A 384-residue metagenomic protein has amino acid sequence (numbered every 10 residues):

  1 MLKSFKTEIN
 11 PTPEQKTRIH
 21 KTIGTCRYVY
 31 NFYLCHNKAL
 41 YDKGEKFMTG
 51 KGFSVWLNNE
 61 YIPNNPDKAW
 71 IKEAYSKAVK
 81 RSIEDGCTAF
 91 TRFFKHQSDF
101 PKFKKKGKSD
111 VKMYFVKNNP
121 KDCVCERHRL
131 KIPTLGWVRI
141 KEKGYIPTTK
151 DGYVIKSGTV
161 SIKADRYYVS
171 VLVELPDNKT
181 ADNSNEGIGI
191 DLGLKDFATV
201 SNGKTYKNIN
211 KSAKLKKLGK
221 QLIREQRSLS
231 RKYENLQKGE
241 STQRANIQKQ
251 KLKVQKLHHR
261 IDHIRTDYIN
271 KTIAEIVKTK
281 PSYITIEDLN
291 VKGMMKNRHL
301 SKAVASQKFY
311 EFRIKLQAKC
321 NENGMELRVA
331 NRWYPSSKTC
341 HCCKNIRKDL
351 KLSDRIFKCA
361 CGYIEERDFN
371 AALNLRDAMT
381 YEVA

Functional and structural regions predicted by a protein language model:
M1-V79: Gly/serine-rich nucleotide phosphate-binding loop at the start of the catalytic core of nucleotide/ADP-ribose-handling
K3, T148-D151, K163-A384: Positively charged, helix-rich recognition surfaces that bind polyanionic ligands
S4-E8, W137, S157, G187: Well-ordered beta-strand positions in beta-sheet-rich domains
Y33, A78, S82-F93, R367-M379 (+1 more regions): Stable alpha-helical structural segments in soluble proteins, enriched in small hydrophobic residues
L34-Y41, F90, F94-P101, L175: Long, hydrophobic, amphipathic alpha-helical segments used as structural scaffolds
G52-K163: Acidic carboxylate diad motif detector
